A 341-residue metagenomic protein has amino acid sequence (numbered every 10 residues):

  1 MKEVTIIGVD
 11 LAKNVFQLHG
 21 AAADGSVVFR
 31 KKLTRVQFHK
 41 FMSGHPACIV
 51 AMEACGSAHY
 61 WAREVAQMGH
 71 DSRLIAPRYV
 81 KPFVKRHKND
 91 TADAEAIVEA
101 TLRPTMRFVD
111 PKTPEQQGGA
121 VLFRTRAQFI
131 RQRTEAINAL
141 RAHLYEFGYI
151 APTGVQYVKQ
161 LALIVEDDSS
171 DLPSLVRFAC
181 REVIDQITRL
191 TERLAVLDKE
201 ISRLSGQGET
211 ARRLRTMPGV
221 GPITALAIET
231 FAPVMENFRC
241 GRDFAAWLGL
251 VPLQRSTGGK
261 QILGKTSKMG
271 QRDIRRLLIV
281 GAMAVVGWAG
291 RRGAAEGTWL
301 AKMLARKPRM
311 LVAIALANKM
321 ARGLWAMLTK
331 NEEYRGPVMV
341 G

Functional and structural regions predicted by a protein language model:
M1-G341: A detector of single, family-specific signature residues that are central to catalytic or substrate-handling motifs
